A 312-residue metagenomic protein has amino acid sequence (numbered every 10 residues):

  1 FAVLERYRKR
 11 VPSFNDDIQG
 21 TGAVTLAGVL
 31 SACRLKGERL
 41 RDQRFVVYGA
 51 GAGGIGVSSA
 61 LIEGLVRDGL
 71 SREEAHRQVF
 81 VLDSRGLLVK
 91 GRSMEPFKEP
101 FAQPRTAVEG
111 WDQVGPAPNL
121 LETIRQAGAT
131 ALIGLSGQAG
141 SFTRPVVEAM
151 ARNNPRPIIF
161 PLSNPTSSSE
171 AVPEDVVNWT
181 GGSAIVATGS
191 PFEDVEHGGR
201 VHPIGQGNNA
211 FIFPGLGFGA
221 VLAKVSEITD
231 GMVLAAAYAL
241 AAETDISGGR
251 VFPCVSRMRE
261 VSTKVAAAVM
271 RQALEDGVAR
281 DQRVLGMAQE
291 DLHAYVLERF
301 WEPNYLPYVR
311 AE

Functional and structural regions predicted by a protein language model:
F1, T21-G22, G54-I55, L87-K90 (+5 more regions): Flexible loop/turn segments at secondary-structure boundaries
F1-G20: Pre-Walker A segment
E5-Y7, G37-L40, S71-E74, I124-A127 (+3 more regions): Solvent-exposed alpha-helices and their adjacent loops that cap or buttress functional pockets in soluble metabolic
Y7-V11, L61-L65, E95-P100, S141-F142 (+2 more regions): Short secondary-structure boundary/capping segments
V11-S13, R44-F45, R77-F80, T130-I133 (+3 more regions): Structural motif
F14-G20, C33-K36, D42, P161-E290 (+2 more regions): Adenosine-phosphate binding glycine-rich loop
I18-Q19, A23-A131, R280: Glycine-rich phosphate/diphosphate-binding loop of Rossmann-like nucleotide-binding domains
P116-G182, K224: Long hydrophobic segments that form regular secondary structure
